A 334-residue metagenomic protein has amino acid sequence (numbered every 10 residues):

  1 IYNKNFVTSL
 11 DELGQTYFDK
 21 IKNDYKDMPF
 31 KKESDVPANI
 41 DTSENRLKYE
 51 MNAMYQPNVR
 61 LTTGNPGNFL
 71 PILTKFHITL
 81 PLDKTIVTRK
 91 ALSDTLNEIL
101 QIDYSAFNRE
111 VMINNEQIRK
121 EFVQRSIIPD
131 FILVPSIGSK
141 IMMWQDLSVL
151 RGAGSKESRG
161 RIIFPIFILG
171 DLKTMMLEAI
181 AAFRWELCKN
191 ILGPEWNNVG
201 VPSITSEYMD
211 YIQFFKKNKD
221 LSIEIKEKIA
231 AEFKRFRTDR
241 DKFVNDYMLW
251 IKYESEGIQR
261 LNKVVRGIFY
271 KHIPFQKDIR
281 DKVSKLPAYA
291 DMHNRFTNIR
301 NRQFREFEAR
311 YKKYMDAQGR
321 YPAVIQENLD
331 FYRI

Functional and structural regions predicted by a protein language model:
I1-L100, A106-I334: Active-site-flanking segments in enzyme catalytic domains
